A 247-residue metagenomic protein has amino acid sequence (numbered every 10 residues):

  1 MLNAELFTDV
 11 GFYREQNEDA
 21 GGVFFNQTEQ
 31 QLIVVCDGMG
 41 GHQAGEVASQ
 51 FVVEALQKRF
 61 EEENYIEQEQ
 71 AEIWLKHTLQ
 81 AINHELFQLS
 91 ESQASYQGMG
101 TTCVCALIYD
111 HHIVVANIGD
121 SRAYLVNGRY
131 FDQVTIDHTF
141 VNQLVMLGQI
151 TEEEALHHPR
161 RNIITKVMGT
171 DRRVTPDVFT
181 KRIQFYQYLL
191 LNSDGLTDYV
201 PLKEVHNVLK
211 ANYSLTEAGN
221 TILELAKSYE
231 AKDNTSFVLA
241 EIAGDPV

Functional and structural regions predicted by a protein language model:
M1-V247: PP2C/PPM-type serine/threonine phosphatase catalytic domain
